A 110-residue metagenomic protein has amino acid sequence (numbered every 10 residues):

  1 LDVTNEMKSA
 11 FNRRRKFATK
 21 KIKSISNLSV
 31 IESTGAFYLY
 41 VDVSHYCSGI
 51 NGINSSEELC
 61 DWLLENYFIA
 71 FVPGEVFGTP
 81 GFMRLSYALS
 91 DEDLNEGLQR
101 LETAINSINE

Functional and structural regions predicted by a protein language model:
L1-E110: PLP-dependent class I/II
